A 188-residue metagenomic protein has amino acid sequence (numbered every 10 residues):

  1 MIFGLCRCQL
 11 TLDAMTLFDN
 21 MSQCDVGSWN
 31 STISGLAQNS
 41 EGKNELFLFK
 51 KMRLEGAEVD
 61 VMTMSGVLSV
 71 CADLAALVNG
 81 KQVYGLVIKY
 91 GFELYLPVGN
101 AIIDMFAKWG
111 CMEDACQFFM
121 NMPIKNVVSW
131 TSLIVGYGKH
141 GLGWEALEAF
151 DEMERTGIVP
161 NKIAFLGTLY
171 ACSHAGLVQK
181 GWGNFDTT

Functional and structural regions predicted by a protein language model:
M1-T188: Alpha-helical tandem repeat RNA-binding modules
